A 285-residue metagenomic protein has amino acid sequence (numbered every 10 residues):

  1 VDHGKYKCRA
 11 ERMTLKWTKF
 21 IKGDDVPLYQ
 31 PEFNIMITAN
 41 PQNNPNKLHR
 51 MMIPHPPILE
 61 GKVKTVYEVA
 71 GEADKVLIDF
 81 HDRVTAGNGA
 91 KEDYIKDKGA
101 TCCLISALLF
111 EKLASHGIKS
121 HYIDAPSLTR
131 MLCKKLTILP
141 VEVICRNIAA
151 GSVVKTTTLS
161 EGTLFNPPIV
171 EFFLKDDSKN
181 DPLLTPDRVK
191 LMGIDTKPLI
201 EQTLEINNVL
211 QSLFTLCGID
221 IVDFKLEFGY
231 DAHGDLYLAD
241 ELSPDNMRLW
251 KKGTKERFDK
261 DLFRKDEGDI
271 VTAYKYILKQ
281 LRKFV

Functional and structural regions predicted by a protein language model:
R50-L174, L281: Active-site loop/lid in soluble adenylation, ligation, and acyl-transfer enzymes
A90-A100, K179-Q202: Short histidine-centered catalytic/ligand-binding loop motif
C145, I221-D240: Conserved metal-phosphate-binding beta-hairpin within the catalytic cores of diverse ATP-dependent phosphoryl-transfer
T163, L242-V285: C-terminal helix-cap and adjacent tail motif
M192-V222: A long amphipathic alpha-helix within ATP-dependent nucleotide-binding catalytic cores
